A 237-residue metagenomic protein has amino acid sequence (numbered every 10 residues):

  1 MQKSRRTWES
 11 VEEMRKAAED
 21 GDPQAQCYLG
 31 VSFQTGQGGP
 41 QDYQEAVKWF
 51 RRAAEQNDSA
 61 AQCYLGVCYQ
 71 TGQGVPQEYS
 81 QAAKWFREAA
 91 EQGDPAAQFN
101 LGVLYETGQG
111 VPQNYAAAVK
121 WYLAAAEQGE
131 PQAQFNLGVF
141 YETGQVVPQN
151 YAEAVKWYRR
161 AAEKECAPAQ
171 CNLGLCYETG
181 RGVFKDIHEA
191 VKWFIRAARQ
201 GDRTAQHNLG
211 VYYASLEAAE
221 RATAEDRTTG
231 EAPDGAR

Functional and structural regions predicted by a protein language model:
M1-G36: N-terminal segments that cap or nucleate solenoid repeat domains
Q2-E9, A17, N208-R237: Terminal, low-structured helical/coil segments at or just beyond the last alpha-helical repeat
Q2-E9, D42-Y43, E78-Y79, N114-Y115 (+2 more regions): Helix-turn-helix repeat elements of alpha-solenoid scaffolds
E19-D22, T35-Q37, D42, Q56-D58 (+13 more regions): Short helix-capping/linker turns of helical repeat alpha-solenoids
Q26, P40, Q62, P76 (+7 more regions): Canonical tetratricopeptide repeat
Y28-T35, Y64-T71, N100-T107, N136-T143 (+2 more regions): Hydrophobic face of amphipathic alpha-helices that form TPR/SEL1-like repeat modules and related alpha-solenoid
